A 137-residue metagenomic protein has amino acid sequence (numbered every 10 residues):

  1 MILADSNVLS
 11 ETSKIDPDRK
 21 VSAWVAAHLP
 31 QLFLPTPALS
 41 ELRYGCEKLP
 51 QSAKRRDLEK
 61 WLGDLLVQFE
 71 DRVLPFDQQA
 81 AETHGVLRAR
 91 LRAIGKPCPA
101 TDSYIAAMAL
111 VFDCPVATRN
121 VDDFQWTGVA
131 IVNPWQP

Functional and structural regions predicted by a protein language model:
M1-A38, E47-D64, P137: Short, well-structured N-terminal submotif of metal-dependent ribonuclease cores
N7, K20, Q79-E82, S103-Y104 (+1 more regions): Active-site phosphate/pyrophosphate-handling residues
L9, L39-L42, A81, F124: A generic structural signal for short hydrophobic patches within well-formed alpha-helices
E11-T12, G45, H84-L87, T127 (+1 more regions): Residues that scaffold the ATP/ADP-binding catalytic core of kinase and kinase-like folds
H28, F69, T127-G128: Short, structured coil segments at secondary-structure junctions
T36-A38, D77, N120, W135: Residues at the C-termini of beta-strands that transition into short coil/loop
Y44-E47, S52, D71-A117: Active-site neighborhoods of divalent-metal-dependent phosphate/nucleic-acid chemistry enzymes
A106-P137: Acidic, PIN/NYN-like endoribonuclease modules and their adjacent C-terminal/linker elements
